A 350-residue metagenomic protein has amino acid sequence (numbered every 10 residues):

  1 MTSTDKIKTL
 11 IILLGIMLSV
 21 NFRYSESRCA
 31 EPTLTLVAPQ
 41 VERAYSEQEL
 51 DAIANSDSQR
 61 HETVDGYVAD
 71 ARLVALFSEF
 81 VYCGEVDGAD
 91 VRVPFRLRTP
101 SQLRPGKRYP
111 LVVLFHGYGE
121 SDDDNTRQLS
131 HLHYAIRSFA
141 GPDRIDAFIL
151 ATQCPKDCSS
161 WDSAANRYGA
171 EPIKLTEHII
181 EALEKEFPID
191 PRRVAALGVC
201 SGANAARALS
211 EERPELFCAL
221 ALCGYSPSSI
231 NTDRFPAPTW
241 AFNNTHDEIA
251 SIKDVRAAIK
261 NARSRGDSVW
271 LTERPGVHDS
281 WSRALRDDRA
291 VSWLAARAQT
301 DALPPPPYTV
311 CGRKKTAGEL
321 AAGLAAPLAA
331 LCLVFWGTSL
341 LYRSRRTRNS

Functional and structural regions predicted by a protein language model:
N21-L111, S201-N204, L209, I259-N261 (+5 more regions): A domain-start/cap signature at the N-terminus of enzymes
L103-Y109, Y118-S159: Short substrate-entry loop that stabilizes the transition state in hydrolases
R127-Q128, S251-N261: Short alpha-helix in the alpha/beta-hydrolase fold that links the catalytic acid
A164-F187: Alpha/beta-hydrolase active-site loop
K185-E186, R192-F235: Primarily recognizes the serine-hydrolase "nucleophile elbow" in alpha/beta-hydrolase and SGNH/GDSL folds
F235, A241-N243, D247: Short beta-strand/loop motif that positions the catalytic acidic residue of the alpha/beta-hydrolase fold
H246-S251, D279-S280: Acidic catalytic loop of the alpha/beta-hydrolase fold
A262-S280: Catalytic histidine neighborhood in serine/cysteine hydrolases with alpha/beta-hydrolase-type architecture
